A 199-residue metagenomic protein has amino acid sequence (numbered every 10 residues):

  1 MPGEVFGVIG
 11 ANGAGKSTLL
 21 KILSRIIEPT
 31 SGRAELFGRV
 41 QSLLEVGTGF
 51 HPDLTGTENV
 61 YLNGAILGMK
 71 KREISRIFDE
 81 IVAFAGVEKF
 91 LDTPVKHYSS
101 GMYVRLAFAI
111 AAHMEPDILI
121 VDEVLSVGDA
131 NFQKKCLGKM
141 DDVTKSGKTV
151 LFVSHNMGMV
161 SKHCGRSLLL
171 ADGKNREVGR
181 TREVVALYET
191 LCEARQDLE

Functional and structural regions predicted by a protein language model:
I9-A11: The feature captures the beta-strand-to-loop junction immediately N-terminal to the Walker
S24: Helix-to-loop junction immediately C-terminal to a conserved catalytic motif
T30-G38, N175: ABC nucleotide-binding domain "signature motif"
Y61, E73-F90, A107: Conserved ABC ATPase "signature" region
N156-K162: Conserved H-loop
K162-L169: Conserved catalytic segment of ABC-fold P-loop ATPases
D172-G173, Y188: Conserved ABC ATPase "signature" C-loop
